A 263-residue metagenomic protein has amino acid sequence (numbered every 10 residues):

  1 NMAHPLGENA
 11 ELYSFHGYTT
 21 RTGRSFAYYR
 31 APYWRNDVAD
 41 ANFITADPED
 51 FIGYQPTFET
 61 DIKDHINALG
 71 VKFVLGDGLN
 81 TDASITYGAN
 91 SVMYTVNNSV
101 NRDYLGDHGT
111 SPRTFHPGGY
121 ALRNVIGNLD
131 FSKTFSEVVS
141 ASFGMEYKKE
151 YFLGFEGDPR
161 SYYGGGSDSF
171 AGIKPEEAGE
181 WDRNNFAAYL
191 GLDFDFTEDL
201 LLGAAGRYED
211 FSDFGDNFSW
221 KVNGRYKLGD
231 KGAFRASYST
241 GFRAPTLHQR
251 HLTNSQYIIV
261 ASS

Functional and structural regions predicted by a protein language model:
N1-A27, P32-I52, P56-G78: Transmembrane beta-barrel wall of Gram-negative outer-membrane proteins
S14-T20, A83-A89, F143-K149, A204-Y208 (+3 more regions): Transmembrane beta-barrel strands of outer-membrane/channel proteins
Y28-A39, F43-I44, N97-H108, G157-S167 (+2 more regions): Flexible, surface-exposed loop regions and adjacent strand-edge segments of Gram-negative outer-membrane beta-barrel
A46-P48, Y54-A68, F73-G78, I85-Y87 (+1 more regions): Outer-membrane beta-barrel transmembrane domain signature of Gram-negative proteins, especially the mid-to-C-terminal
A89-M93, N98, K149-G165, G179 (+3 more regions): Surface-exposed extracellular loop regions of Gram-negative outer-membrane beta-barrel proteins, predominantly
D182, F186, E209-S219: Solvent-exposed loop/turn segments connecting transmembrane beta-strands in outer-membrane beta-barrel proteins
A188-F194, N217-G229, A233: Feature captures outer-membrane beta-barrel proteins of Gram-negative bacteria and organelles
D199-A205, G215-N217: Short, surface-exposed connector motifs at secondary-structure boundaries
